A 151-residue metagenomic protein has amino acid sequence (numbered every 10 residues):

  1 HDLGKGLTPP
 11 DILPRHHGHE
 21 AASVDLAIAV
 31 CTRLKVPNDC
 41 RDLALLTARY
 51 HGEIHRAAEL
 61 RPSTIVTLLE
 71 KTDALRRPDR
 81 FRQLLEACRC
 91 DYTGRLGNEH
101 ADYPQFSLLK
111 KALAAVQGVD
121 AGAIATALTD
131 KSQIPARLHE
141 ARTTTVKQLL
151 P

Functional and structural regions predicted by a protein language model:
D2-G97: Divalent metal-dependent catalytic cores for phosphoryl transfer on phosphate-bearing substrates
P78-P151: Charged substrate- and nucleic-acid-binding regions of tRNA-handling and nucleotidyl-transfer enzymes, centered on
